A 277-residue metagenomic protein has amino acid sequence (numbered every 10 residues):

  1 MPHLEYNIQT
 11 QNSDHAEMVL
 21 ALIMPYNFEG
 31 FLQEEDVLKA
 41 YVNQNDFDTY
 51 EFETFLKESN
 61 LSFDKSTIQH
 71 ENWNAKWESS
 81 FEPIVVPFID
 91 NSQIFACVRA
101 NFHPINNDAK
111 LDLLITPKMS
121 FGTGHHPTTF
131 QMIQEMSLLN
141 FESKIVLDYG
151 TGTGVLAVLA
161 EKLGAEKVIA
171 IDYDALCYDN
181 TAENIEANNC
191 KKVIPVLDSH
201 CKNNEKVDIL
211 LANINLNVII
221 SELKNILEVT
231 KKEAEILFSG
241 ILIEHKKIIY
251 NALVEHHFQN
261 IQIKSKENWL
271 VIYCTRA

Functional and structural regions predicted by a protein language model:
P2-N107: N-terminal auxiliary segments of SAM/dcSAM-dependent transferases
E5, C97, L114-T116, L237: Conserved beta-strand segments that form the floor/walls of ligand-binding pockets within enzyme and binding domains
N27-L32, S143, F258-I263: A short linear hydrophobic-aromatic micro-motif
F95, L111-D112, I145: Residues that mark the start of a beta-strand
N107-P117: A short, charged helix-loop
M119, T123-N203: Conserved SAM/SAH cofactor-binding pocket of Class I
Y173-A277: S-adenosylmethionine
